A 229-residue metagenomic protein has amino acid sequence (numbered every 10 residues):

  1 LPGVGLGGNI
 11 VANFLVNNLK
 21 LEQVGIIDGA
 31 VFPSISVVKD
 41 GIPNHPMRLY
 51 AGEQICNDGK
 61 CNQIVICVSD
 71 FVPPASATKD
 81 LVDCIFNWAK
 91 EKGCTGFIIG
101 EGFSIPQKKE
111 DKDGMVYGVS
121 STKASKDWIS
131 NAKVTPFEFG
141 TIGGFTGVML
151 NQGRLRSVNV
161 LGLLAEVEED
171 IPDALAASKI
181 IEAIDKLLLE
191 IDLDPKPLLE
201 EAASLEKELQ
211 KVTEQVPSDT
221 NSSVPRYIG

Functional and structural regions predicted by a protein language model:
L1-G7, V72-A75, G102-P106, G143 (+1 more regions): Gly/Ser/Thr-rich loops at beta-strand to alpha-helix junctions that form or flank small-molecule/cofactor-binding
L1-S69: N-terminal short beta-loop-beta anion/metal-coordinating cradle
N18, F86-F97, L155-N159, L188-I191: Secondary-structure boundary elements
N62-P74, N131-T135: Short, basic, glycine/proline-bearing loop/turn elements
C67-V68, I99-E101, L164-E166: Short beta-strand segments
P73-A124: Internal, conserved structured core segments that host functional sites
P106-K186, Y227: Catalytic cores of processing enzymes, dominated by hydrolases/peptidases, characterized by acidic/His-rich
N159-G229: Extended, histidine- and acidic-residue-enriched regions that form the cofactor-binding/catalytic faces
